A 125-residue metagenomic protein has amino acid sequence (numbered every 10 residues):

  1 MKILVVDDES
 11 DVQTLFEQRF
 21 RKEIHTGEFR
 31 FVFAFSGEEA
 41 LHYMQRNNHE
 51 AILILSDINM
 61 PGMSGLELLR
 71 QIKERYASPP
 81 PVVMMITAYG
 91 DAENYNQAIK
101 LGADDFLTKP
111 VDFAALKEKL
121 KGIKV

Functional and structural regions predicted by a protein language model:
D8, K109: A Lys-centered signature of the CheY-like receiver
S10-V32, I123: Two-component/phosphorelay signaling modules centered on CheY-like receiver
F33-H42, G65: Helix N-cap/capping motif at the beta->alpha junctions
H42, L66-P79: Short amphipathic alpha-helix used as the core "switch/output" element in two-component signaling
M60: Receiver (REC) domain active-site loop signature in two-component systems and cognate sites in sensor histidine kinases
E67, P79, G90-D105, E118: Alpha4 helix (beta4-alpha4-beta5 surface) of REC/receiver domains from two-component response regulators
M84-I86: Hydrophobic/aromatic residues positioned on beta-strands within the core alpha/beta folds
V111-L120: C-terminal output helix
